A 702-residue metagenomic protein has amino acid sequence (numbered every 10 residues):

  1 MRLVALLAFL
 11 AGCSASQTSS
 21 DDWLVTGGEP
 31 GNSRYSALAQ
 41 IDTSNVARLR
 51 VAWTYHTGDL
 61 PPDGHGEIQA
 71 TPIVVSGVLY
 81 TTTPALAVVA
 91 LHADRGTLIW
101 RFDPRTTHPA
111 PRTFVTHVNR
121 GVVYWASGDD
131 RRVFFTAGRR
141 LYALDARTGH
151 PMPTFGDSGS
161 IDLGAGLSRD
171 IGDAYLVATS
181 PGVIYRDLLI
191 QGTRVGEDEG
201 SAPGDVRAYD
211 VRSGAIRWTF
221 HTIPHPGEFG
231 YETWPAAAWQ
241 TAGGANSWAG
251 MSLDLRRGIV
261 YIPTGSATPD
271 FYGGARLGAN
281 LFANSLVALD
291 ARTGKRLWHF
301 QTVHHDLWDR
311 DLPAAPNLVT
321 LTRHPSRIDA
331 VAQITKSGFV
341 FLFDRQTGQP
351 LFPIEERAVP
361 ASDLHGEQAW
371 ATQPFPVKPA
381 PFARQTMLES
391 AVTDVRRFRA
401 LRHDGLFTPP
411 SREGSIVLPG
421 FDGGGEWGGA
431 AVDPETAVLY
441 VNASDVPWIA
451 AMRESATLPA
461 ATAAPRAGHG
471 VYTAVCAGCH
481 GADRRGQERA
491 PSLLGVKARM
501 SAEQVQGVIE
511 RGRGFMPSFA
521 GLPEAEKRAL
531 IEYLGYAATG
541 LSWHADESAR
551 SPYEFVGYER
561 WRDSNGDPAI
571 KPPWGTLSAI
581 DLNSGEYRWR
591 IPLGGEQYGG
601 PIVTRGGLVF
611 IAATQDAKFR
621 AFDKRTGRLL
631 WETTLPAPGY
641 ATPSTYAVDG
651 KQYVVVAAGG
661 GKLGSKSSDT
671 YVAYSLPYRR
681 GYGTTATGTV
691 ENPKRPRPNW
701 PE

Functional and structural regions predicted by a protein language model:
M1-L7: Sec-dependent signal peptide recognition, specifically the positively charged N-region followed immediately by
Q17-L60, T71-V74, L577-I580: Mature N-terminal segment immediately following signal peptide/propeptide cleavage in secreted/periplasmic
W23-G27, H65-A87, F114-L141, A174-D198 (+9 more regions): Repeat-blade elements of multi-bladed beta-propeller folds
S44-G58, V88-R112, G128, L141-G172 (+12 more regions): Extracytoplasmic/lumenal domain signature
V177, I259, P459-R466, G470-G478 (+4 more regions): Extracytoplasmic electron-transfer domains, predominantly the class I c-type cytochrome c fold
E356-R397, L401, P568-P572: Glycine-rich (often Gly-Gly/Gly-Pro-rich) flexible segments and glycine-rich loop motifs, frequently accented by
A383, S390-R399, G405-P410, V417-L418 (+3 more regions): Periplasmic c-type cytochrome electron-transfer domains
